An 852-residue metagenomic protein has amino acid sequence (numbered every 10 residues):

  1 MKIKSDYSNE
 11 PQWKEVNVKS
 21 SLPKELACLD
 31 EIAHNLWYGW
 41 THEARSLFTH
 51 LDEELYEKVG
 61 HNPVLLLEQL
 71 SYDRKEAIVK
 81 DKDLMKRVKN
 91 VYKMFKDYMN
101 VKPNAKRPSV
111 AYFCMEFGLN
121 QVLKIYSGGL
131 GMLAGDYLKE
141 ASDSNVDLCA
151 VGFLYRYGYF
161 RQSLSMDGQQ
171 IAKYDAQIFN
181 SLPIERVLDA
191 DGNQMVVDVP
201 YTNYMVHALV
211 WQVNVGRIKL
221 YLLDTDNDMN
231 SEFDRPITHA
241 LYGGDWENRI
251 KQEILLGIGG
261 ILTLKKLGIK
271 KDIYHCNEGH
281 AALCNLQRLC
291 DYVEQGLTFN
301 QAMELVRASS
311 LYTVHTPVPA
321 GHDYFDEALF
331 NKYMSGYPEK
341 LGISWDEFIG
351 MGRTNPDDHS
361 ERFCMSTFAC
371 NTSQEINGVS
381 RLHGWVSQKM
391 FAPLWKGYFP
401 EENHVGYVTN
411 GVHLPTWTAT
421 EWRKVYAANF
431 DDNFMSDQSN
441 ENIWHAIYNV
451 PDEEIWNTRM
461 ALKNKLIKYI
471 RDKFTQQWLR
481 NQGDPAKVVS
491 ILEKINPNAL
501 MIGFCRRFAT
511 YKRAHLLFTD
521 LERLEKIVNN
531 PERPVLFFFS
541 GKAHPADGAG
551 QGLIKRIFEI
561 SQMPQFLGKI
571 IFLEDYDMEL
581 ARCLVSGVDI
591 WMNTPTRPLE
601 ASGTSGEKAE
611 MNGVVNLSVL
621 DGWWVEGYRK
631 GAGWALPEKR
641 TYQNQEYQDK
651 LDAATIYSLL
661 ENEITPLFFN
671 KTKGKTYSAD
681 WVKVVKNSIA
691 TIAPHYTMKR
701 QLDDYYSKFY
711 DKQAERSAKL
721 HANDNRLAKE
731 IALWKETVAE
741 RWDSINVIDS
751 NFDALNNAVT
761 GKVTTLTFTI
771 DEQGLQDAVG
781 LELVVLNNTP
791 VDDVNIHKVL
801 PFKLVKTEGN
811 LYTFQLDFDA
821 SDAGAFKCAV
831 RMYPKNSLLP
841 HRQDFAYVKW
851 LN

Functional and structural regions predicted by a protein language model:
M1-N852: Catalytic cores of carbohydrate-active enzymes across secretory and cytosolic contexts
